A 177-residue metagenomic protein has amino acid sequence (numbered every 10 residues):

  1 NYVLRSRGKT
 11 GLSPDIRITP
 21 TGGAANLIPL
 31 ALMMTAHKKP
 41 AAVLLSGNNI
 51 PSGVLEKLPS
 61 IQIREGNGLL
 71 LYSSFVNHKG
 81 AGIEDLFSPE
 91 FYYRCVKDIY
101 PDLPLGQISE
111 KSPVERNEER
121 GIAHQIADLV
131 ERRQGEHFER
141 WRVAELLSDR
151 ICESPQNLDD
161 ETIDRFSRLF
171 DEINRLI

Functional and structural regions predicted by a protein language model:
N1-P59: Conserved helicase/translocase motor-coupling segment
V3, E90-F91, C95, I99-Y100 (+3 more regions): Generic structural signal for hydrophobic core residues of well-folded globular domains
S13-R17, N67, F138, R142-V143: Residue-level recognition of the N-termini of beta-strands and the immediately preceding loop/turn
I16-P20, L69, S73, S112 (+3 more regions): Residues at structural and domain junctions
L27, M34-A36, V76, G80 (+2 more regions): Active-site-proximal structural scaffolding
S46-F138: Activity-critical C-terminal alpha-helical subdomain
N117-I177: Terminal low-complexity/disordered tails
